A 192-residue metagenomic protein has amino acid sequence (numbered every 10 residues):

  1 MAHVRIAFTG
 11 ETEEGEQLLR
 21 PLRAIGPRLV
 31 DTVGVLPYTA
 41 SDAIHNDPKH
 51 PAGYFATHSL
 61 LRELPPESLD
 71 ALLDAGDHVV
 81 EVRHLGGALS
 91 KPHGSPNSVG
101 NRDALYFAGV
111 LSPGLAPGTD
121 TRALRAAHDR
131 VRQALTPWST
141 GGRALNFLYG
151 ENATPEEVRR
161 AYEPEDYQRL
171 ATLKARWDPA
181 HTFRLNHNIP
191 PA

Functional and structural regions predicted by a protein language model:
M1-A192: Soluble FAD-dependent oxygen oxidases
